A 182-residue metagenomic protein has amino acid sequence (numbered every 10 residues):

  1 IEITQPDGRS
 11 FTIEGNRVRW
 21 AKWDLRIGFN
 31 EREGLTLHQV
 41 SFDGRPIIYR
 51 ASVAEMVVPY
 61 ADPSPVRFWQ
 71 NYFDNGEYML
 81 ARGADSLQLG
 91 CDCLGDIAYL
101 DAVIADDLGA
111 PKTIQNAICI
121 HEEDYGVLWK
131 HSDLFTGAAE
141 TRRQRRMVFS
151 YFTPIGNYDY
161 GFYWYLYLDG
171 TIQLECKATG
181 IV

Functional and structural regions predicted by a protein language model:
I1-V182: Beta-strand/loop-rich accessory regions of lumenal/periplasmic or secreted enzymes, predominantly carbohydrate-active
